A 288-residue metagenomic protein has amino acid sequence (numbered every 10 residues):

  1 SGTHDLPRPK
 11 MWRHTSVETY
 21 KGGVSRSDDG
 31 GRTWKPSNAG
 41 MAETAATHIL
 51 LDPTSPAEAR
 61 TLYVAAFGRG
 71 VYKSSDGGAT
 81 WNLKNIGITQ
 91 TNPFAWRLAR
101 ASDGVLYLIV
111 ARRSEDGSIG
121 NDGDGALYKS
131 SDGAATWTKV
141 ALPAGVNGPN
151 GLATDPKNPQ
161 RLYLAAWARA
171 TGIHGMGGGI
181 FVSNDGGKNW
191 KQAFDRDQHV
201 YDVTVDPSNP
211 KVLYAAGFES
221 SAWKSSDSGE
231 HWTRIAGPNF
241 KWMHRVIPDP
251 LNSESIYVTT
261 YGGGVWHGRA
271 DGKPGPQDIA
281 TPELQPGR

Functional and structural regions predicted by a protein language model:
S1-R288: Extracellular glycan-interacting surfaces
